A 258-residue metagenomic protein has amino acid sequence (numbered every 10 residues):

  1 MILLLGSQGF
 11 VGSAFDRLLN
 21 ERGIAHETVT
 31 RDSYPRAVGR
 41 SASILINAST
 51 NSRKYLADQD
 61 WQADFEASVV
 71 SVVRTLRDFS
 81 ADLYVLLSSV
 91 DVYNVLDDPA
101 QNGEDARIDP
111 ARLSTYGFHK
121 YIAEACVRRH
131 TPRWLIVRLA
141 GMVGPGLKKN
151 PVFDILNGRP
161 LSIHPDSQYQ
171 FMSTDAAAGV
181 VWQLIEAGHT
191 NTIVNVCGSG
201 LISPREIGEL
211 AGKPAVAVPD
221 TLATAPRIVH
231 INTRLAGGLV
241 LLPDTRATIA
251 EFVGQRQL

Functional and structural regions predicted by a protein language model:
M1-I24: N-terminal Rossmann NAD(P)H-binding glycine-rich loop of SDR-like oxidoreductase domains
S33-A81, V90-V95: NAD(P)H-binding glycine-rich loop region in Rossmannoid oxidoreductase-like domains and their noncatalytic homologs
L45, A177, V181, V196 (+4 more regions): Non-catalytic, hydrophobic alpha-helical segments
Q62-S71, D97-V137: Catalytic helix-loop patch of NAD(P)-dependent Rossmann-fold dehydrogenases
L86-Q101, T115, M142-G146: Conserved catalytic-site region of short-chain dehydrogenase/reductase
A125-Q170, T174: NAD(P)-dependent short-chain dehydrogenase/reductase
V180-I228, N232: Mid/C-terminal beta-alpha module of Rossmann-like enzyme folds, strongest in SDR-family dehydrogenases/epimerases
K213-L258: C-terminal amphipathic/interface module of NAD(P)-dependent oxidoreductases and related NAD-binding regulators
